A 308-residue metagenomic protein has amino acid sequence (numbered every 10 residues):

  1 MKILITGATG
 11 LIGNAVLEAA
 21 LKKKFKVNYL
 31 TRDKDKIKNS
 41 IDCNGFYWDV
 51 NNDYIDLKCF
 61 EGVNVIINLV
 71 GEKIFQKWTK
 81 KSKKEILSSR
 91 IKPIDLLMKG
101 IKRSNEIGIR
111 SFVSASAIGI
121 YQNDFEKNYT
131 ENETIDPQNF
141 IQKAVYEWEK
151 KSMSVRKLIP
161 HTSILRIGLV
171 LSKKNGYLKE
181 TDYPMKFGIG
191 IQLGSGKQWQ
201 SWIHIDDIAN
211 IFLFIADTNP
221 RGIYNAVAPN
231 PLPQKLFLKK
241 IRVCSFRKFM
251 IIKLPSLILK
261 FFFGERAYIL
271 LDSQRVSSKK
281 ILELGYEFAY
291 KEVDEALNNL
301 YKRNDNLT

Functional and structural regions predicted by a protein language model:
I3-K23: N-terminal Rossmann NAD(P)H-binding glycine-rich loop of SDR-like oxidoreductase domains
N44-P93: NAD(P)H-binding glycine-rich loop region in Rossmannoid oxidoreductase-like domains and their noncatalytic homologs
I66, I208, F212, A226 (+3 more regions): Non-catalytic, hydrophobic alpha-helical segments
D95-P137: Conserved Rossmann-fold NAD(P)-dependent oxidoreductase catalytic core, especially the SDR/UDP-sugar
N139, Y146, M153-R156, H161-I164 (+2 more regions): NAD(P)-dependent short-chain dehydrogenase/reductase
D182-G190, K197-L232: Alpha-helical substrate-binding/gating segment
D217-E265, N298, N304-T308: Mid/C-terminal beta-alpha module of Rossmann-like enzyme folds, strongest in SDR-family dehydrogenases/epimerases
Y268-T308: C-terminal amphipathic/interface module of NAD(P)-dependent oxidoreductases and related NAD-binding regulators
